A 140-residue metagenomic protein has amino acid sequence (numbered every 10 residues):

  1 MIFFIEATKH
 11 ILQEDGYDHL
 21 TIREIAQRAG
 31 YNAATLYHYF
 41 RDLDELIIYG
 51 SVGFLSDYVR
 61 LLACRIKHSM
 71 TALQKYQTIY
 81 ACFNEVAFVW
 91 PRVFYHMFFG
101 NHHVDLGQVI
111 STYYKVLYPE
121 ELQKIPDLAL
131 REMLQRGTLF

Functional and structural regions predicted by a protein language model:
F3, I11-E14, D18-E45, Y49: Helix-turn-helix
F4-L12, L20, F54, Y58 (+2 more regions): Short hydrophobic clusters on alpha-helical segments that form packing/core surfaces in small helical domains
T21, Y95-F98, L106: Short, hydrophobic secondary-structure boundary micro-motifs
R28, I79-C82, H96-N101: Short acidic/histidine-centered micro-motifs embedded in hydrophobic/aromatic stretches that mark compact functional
Y49, C64-R92: Hydrophobic alpha-helical connector segments
V89-F94, G100-N101, Q135-F140: Hydrophobic, aromatic-enriched interface-forming segments
V104-F140: Amphipathic alpha-helical packing segments from all-alpha helical-bundle domains
